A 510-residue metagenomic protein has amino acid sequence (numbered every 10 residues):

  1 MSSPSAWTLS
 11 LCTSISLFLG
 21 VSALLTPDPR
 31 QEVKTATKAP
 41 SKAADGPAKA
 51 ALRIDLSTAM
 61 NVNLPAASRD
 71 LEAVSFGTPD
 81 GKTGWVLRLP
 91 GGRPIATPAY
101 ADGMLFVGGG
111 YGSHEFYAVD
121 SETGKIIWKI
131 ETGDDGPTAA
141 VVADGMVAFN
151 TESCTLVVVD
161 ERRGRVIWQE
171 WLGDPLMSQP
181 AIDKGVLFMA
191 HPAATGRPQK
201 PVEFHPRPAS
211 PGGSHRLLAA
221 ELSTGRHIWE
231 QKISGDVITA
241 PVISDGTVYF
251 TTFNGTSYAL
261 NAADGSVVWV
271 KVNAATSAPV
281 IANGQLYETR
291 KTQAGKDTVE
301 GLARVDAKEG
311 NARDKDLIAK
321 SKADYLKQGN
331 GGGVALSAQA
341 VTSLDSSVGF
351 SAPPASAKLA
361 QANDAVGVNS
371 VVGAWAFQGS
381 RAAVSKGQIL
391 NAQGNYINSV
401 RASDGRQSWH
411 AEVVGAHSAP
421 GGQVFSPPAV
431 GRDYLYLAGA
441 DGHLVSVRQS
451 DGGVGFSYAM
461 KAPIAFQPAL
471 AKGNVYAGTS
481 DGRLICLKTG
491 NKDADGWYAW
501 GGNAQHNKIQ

Functional and structural regions predicted by a protein language model:
S2-D28: Sec-dependent N-terminal signal peptides
P29-D55, A59-M60: Compositionally biased, proline/threonine/alanine/serine-rich low-complexity intrinsically disordered stretches
G46, I54-S57, N63-D70, T78-A101 (+14 more regions): Extracytoplasmic beta-rich repeat domains
G112-H114, C154, H215, G255 (+3 more regions): Short coil/turn segments within WD40 beta-propeller repeats
E115-Y117, V157, L218, Y258 (+4 more regions): WD40 beta-propeller blade core
D120-T123, D160-G164, E221-T224, N261-D264 (+4 more regions): Short loop/turn segments that connect beta-strands within beta-propeller blades
V445-S446, G453, A462-L470, N474-S480: C-terminal structured "cap/appendage" subdomains that terminate the fold
